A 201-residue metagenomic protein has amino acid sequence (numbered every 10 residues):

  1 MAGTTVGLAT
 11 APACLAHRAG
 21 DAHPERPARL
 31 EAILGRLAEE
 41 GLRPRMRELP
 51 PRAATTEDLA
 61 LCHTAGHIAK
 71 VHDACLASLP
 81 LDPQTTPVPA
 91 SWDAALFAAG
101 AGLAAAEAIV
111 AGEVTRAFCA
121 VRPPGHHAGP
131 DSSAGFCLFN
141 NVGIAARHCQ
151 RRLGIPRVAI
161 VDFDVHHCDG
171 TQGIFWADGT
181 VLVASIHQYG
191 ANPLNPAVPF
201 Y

Functional and structural regions predicted by a protein language model:
M1-A60: N-terminal low-complexity, Ser/Thr- and acidic-residue-enriched intrinsically disordered segments
A11-A13, A53, V114, C119-P124: Short, well-ordered beta-to-alpha junction loops that form the rim of enzyme active sites and present histidine/acidic
E31, R36, A99-A111: Conserved ATP-binding subdomain of kinase catalytic cores across diverse folds
R43, V114-T115, I155: Short, high-confidence coil segments that cap the C-terminus of an alpha-helix and link into the following beta-strand
R52-L76: Charged, often glycine-rich, active-site loop that binds/positions anionic groups
L76-T86: Short, basic/glycine-rich phosphate-binding loops at helix/coil junctions that contact nucleotide phosphates
T86-L103: Glycine-rich anion/phosphate-binding loops
L103, E107, F118-Y201: Conserved alpha-helical scaffold segments that buttress catalytic/binding sites
